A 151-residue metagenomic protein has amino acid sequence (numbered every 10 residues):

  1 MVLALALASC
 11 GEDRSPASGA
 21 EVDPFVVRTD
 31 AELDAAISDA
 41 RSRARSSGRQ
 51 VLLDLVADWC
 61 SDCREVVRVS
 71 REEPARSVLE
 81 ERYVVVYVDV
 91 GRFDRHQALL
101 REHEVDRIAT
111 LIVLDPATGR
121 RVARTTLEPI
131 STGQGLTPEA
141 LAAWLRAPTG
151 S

Functional and structural regions predicted by a protein language model:
M1-A8: Bacterial N-terminal signal peptides
C10-D13: Bacterial signal peptide processing site
T29-Q50: A short beta-strand-turn-helix
S47-C60: Short active-site neighborhood of thiol/selenol oxidoreductases, capturing the structured segment around
L52-L53, V85, L111: Hydrophobic beta-strand anchors of alpha/beta hydrolase catalytic cores
V56-A57, R76-R95: Thiol-based oxidoreductase modules, predominantly thioredoxin-like and allied folds used for disulfide exchange
C63-V78: Typically the conserved alpha-helix immediately C-terminal to a functionally engaged Cys/Sec in thioredoxin-like
R107-S151: Non-catalytic, surface beta->alpha helical segment in thiol-disulfide oxidoreductase systems
